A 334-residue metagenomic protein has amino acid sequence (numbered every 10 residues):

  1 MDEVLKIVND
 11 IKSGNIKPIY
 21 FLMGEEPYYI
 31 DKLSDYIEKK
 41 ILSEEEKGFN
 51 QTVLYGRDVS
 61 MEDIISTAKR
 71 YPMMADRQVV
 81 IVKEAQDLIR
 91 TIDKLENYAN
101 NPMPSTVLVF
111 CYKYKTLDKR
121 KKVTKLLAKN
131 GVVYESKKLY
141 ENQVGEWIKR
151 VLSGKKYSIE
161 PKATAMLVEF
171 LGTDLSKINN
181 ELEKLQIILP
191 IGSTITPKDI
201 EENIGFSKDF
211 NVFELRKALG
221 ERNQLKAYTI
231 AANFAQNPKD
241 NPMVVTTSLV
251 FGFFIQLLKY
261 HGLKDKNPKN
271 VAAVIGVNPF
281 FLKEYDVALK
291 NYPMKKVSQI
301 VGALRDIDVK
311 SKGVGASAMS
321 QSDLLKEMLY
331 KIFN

Functional and structural regions predicted by a protein language model:
M1-N334: Conserved beta/loop motifs at nucleotide-recognition and modification sites
